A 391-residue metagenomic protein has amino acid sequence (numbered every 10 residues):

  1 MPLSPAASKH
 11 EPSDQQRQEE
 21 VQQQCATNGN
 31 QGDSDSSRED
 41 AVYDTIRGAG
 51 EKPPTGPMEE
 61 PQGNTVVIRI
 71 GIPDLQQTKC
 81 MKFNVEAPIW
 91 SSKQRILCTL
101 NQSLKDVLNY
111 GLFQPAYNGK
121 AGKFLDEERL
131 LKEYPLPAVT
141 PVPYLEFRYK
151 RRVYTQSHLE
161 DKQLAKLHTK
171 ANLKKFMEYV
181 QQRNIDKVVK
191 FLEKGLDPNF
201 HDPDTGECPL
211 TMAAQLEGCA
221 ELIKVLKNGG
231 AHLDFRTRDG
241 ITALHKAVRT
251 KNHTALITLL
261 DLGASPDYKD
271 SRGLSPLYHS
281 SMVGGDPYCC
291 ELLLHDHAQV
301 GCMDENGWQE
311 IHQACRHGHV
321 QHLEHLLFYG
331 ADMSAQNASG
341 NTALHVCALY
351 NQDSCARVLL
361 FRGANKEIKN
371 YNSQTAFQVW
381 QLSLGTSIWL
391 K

Functional and structural regions predicted by a protein language model:
M1-V67, G71-P73, Q77, Y117 (+1 more regions): Intrinsically disordered, proline/Ser/Thr-rich N-terminal regulatory segments of eukaryotic membrane-proximal signaling
A116-K150: Eukaryotic mixed-charge, acidic/polar low-complexity intrinsically disordered regions
A171, D204-T205, R238-D239, S271-R272 (+3 more regions): Ankyrin repeat start-site detector
R183, E217-G218, K251, G284-G285 (+2 more regions): Ankyrin-repeat intra-repeat helix-capping/turn positions
K187, G218-L222, T254-A255, Y288-C289 (+3 more regions): Conserved ankyrin/ankyrin-like repeat signature
L192-D197, K224-H232, I257-A264, E291-Q299 (+2 more regions): Ankyrin repeat domain, specifically the short helix-to-loop turn at the C-terminus of the second helix of each repeat
F200-D202, L233-R236, P266-K269, V300-M303 (+2 more regions): Ankyrin repeat boundary signal
